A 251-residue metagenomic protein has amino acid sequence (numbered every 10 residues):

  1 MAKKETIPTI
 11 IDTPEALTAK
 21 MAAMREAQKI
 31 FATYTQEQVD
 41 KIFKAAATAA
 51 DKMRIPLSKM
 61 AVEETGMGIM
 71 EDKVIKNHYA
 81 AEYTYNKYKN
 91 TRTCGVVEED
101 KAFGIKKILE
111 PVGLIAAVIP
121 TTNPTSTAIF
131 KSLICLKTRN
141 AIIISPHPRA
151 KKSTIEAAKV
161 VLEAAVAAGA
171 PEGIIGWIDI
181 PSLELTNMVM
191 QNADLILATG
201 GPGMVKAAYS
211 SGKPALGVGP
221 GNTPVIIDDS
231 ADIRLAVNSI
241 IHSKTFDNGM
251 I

Functional and structural regions predicted by a protein language model:
A2-K106, I134: N-terminal Rossmann-like NAD(P)+-binding subdomain of aldehyde/semialdehyde dehydrogenases
K3-K4, I11-T13, F130, V205-I251: ALDH superfamily catalytic-core signature
A27-Y34, A46-A49, M53, E64 (+5 more regions): Change "in soluble alpha/beta enzymes" to "in soluble alpha/beta proteins
K89-E163, A168, A193, S211-K213 (+2 more regions): Conserved small-residue-rich beta-alpha loop and adjacent elements that most often cradle the phosphate/pyrophosphate
L109, L195, T199, G203-M204 (+1 more regions): Buried, small/hydrophobic-residue-enriched core segments of structured protein domains
I134-C135, M188-V189, A207: Hydrophobic/aromatic ligand-binding patch that stacks against planar heteroaromatic rings of cofactors or nucleotides
I144, G176-D179, L197-G200, L216-V218 (+1 more regions): General beta-strand structural signal in soluble alpha/beta enzymes
E184-L185: Short acidic active-site motifs
